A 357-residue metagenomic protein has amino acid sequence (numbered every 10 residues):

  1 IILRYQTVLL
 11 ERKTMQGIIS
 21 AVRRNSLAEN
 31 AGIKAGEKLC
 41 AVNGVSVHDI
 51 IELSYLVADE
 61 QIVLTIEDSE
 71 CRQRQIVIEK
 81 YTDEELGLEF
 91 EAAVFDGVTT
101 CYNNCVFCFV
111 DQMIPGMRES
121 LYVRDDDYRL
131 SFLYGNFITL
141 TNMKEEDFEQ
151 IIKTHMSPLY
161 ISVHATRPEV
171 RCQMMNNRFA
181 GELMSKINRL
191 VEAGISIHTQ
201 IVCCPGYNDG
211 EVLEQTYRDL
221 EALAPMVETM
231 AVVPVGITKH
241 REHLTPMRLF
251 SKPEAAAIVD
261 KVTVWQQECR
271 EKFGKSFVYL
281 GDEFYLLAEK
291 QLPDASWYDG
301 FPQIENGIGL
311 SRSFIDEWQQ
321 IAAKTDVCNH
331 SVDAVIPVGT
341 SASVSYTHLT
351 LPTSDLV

Functional and structural regions predicted by a protein language model:
I1-T14: Short, Lys/Arg-enriched N-terminal segments with co-localized hydrophobic residues within the first ~10-30 amino acids
A28, G36, L64, C108: Terminal peptide-recognition signature
N30-H48: Conserved PDZ fold ligand-binding element
C71-Q73, K80-M226, G236-W265: Conserved Radical SAM active-site core
Y207, V227-P253, F273-A295: Flexible glycine/acidic-rich beta-alpha junction loops that bind and position SAM and/or redox cofactors in anaerobic
V259-V332: Hard-cation-handling environments
G281-E283, I336-A342: Structural motif
T347-T353: Conserved small/polar residues in nucleotide/adenosyl-binding loops
